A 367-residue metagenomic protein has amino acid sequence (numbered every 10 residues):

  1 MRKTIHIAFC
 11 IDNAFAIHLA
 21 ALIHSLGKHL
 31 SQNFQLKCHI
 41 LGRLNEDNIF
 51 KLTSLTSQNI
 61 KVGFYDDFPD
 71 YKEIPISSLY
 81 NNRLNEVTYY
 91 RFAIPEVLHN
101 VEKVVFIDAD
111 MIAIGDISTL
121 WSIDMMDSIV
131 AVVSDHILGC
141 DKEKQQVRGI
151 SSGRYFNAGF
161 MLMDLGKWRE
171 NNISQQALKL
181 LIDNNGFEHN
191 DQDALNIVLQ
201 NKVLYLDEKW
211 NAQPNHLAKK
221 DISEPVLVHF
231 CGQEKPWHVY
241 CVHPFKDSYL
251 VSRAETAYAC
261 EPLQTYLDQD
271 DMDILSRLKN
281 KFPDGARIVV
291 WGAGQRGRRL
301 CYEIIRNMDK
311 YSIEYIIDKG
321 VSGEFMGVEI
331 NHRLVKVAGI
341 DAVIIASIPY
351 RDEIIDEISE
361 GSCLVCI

Functional and structural regions predicted by a protein language model:
M1-A14, H18-A21, A158, M163-R277: A glycosyltransferase accessory/donor-loop signature
H6-A8, V105, L204, R287-W291: Conserved beta-strand elements of the Class I
S25-N33: Short, acidic, metal-binding catalytic loop of nucleotide-sugar glycosyltransferases
Q35-R43, V132-S134, E314-K319: Short internal beta-strands
L55-E96: Active-site-proximal specificity loops/subdomain of glycosyltransferases
F68-D70, V87-L138, G153, L162-M163: GT-A fold catalytic core of metal-dependent nucleotide-sugar glycosyltransferases, centered on the diacidic
V130-I150, E234-A254, Y258, K319-V321: A short, conserved beta-to-alpha structural element at the edge of catalytic cores that scaffolds binding
Y258-I367: Hydrophobic, well-ordered beta-alpha structural blocks that scaffold small-molecule cofactor pockets
